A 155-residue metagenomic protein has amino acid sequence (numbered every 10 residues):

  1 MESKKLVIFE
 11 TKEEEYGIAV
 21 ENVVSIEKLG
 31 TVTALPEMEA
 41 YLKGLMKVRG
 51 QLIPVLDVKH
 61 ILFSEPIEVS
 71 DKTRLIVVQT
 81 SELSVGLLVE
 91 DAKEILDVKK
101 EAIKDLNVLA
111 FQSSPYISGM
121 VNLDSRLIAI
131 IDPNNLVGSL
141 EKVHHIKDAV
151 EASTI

Functional and structural regions predicted by a protein language model:
M1-I155: An acidic, low-aromatic, low-complexity terminal/linker signal
